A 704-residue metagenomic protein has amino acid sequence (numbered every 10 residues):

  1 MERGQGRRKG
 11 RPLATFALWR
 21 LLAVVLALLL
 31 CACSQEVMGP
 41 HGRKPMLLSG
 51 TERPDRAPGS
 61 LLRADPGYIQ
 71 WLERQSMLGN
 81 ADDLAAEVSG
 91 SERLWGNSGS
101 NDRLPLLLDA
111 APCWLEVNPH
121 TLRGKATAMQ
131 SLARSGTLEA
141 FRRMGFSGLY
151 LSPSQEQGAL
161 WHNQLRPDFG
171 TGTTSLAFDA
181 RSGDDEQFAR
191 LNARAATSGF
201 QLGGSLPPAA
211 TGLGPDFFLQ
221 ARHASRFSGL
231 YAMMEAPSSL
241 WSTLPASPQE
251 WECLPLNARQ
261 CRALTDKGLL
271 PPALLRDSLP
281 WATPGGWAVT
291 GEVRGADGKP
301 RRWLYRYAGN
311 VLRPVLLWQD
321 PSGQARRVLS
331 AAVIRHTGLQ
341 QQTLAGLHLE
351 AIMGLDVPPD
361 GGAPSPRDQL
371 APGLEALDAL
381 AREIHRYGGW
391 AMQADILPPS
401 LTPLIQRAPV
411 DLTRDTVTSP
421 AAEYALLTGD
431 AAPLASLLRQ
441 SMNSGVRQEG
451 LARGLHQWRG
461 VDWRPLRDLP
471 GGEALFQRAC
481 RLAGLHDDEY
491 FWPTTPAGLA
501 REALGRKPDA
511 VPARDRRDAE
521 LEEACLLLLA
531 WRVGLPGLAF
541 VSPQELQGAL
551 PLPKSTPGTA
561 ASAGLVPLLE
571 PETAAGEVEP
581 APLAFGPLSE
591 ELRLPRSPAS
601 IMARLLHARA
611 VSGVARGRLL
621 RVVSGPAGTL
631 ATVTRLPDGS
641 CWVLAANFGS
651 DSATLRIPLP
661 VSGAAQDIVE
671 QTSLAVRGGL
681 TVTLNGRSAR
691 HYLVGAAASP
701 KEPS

Functional and structural regions predicted by a protein language model:
M1-A17: N-terminal secretory signal peptides that target proteins for export/translocation
Q5, L28-L29, T672: N-terminal regions of proteins, emphasizing targeting and processing segments when present
R20-C31: Bacterial N-terminal signal peptides
C33-I657, V669-E670, A675-S704: Active-site and adjacent substrate-binding regions of carbohydrate-active enzymes
L659-V661: Short, solvent-exposed amphipathic alpha-helical segments in soluble enzyme and RNA/protein-processing domains
G663-V669: Change to "...patches in solvent-exposed regions of secreted, membrane-anchored, or virion-exposed structural
